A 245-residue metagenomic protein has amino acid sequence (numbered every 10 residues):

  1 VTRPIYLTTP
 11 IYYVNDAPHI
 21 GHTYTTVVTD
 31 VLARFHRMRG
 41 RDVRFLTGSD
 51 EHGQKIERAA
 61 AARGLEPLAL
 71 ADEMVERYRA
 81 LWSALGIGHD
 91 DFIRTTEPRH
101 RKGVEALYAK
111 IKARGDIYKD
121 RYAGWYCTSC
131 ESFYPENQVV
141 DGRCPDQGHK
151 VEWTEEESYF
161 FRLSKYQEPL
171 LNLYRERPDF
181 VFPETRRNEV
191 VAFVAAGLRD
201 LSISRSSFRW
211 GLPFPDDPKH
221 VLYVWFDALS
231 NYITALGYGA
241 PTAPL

Functional and structural regions predicted by a protein language model:
T2-I117: N-terminal Rossmann-like or analogous alpha/beta NTP/dinucleotide-binding catalytic cores that position adenine
T2-T47, R99-G103, Q147, T154-L245: Structured secondary-structure scaffolds
G53, G64, V75, N137 (+4 more regions): Alpha-helix initiation and N-capping motif
I56-R58, V104-E105, C130-E131, Q138-V139 (+1 more regions): Short acidic, glycine/serine/threonine-rich loops at helix termini
L85-R94, K112-W125, N137-Q138, E152-T154 (+2 more regions): Short secondary-structure capping/junction motifs at helix and strand boundaries
A113-Q167, L171: Cys/His-rich short segments
